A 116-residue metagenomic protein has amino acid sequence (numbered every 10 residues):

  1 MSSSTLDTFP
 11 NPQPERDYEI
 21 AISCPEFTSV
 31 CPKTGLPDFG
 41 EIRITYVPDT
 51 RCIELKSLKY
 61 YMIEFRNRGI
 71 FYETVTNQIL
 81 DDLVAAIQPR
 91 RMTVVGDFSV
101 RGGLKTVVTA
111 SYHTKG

Functional and structural regions predicted by a protein language model:
M1-G116: N-terminal intrinsically disordered, cationic/polar leader segments that include organellar targeting peptides
